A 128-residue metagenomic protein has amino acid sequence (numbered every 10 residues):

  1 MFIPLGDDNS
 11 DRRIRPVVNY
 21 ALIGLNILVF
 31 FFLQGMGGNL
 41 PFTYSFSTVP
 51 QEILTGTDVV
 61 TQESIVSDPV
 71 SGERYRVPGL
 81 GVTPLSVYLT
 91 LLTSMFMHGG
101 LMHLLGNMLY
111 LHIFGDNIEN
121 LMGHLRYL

Functional and structural regions predicted by a protein language model:
M1-L91: N-terminal signal-anchor transmembrane helix
T83-L128: Transmembrane helix-loop-helix
